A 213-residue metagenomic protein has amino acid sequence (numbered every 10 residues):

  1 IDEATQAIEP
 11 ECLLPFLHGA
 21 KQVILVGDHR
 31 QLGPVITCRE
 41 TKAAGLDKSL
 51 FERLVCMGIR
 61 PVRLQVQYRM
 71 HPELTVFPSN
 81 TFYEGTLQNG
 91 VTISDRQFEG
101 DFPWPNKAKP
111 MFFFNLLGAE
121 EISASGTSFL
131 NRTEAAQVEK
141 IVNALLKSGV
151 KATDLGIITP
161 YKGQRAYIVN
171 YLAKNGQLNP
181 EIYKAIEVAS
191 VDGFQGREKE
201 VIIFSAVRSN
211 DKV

Functional and structural regions predicted by a protein language model:
I1-V213: Conserved helicase motor core of SF1/SF2 NTP-dependent helicases
